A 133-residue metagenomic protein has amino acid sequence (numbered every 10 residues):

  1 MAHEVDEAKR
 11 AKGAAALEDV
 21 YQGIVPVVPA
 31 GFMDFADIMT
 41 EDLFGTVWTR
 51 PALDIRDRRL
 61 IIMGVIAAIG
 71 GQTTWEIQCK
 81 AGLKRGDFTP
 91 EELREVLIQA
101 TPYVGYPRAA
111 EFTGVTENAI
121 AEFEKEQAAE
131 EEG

Functional and structural regions predicted by a protein language model:
M1-R56, C79, K84, A110-G133: Acidic, glycine/proline-rich low-complexity segments that act as flexible tails and inter-domain linkers
T40, D57-R59, W75, L93: N-terminal alpha-helical segment
V47, V65, A100-T101: Short amphipathic alpha-helical interaction patches enriched in hydrophobic/aromatic residues with interspersed Lys/Arg
R58-I66, V96-L97: Short, structured motif recognition centered on aromatic/hydrophobic residues
G71-R94: Mid-chain, well-packed structural core segment of small domains
L93-T101: Short helix/strand-capping connector loops at secondary-structure junctions
V104-A109: C-terminal structural segments of small proteins and small subunits
